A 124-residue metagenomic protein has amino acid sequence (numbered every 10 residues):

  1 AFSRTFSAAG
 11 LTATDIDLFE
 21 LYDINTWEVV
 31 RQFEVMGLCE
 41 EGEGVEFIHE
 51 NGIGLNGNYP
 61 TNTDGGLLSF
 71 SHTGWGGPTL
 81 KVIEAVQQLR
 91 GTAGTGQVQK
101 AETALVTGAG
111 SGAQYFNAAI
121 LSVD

Functional and structural regions predicted by a protein language model:
A1-D124: Claisen-condensing/thiolase-fold acyl-transfer catalytic domains that form or cleave C-C bonds in fatty acid
